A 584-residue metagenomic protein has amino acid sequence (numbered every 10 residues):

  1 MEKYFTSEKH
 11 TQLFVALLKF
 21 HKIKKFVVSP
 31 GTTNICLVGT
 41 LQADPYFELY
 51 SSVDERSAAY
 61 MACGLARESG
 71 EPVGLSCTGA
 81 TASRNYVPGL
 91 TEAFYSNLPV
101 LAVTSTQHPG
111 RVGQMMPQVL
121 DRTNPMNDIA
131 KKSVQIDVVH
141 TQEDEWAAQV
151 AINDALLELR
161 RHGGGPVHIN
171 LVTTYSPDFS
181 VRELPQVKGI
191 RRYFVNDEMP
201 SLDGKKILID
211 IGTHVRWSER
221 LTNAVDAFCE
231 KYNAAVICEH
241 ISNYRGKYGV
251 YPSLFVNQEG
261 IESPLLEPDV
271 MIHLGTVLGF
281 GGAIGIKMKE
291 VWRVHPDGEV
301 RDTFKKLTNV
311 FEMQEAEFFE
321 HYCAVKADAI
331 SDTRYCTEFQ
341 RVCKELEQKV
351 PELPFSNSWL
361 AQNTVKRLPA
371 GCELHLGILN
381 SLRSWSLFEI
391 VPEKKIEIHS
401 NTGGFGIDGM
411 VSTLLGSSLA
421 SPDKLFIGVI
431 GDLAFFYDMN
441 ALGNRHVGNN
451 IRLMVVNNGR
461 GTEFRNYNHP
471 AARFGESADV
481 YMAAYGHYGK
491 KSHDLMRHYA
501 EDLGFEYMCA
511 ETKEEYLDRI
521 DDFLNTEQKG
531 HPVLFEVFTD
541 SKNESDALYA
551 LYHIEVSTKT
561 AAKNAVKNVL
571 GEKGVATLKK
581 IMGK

Functional and structural regions predicted by a protein language model:
M1-F5, I286-L382, Y499, G504-F505 (+2 more regions): Phosphate/pyrophosphate-binding active-site segments
F5-T91: N-terminal cofactor/phosphate-binding cores enriched in small/glycine residues, especially glycine-rich loops such as
T11-F14, K19-K22, S29-T33, L37-Q42 (+1 more regions): Active-site diphosphate/adenylate-binding microenvironment
K25, E68-C77, S83-N85, A93-V100 (+4 more regions): Structural signature of the thiamine diphosphate
T40-D44, M61-P72, V87-A102, G285 (+3 more regions): Alpha-helix C-terminal capping segments
N85, I211-W292, V300, E393-D423 (+2 more regions): Glycine-rich, anion-gripping cofactor-binding loops and their flanking helix/strand elements in enzyme active sites
V103, G110-T123, N127, E389-K584: Thiamine diphosphate
T104-I152, C238-Q340, R445-H446: Glycine-rich, acidic loop regions that bind phosphate or pyrophosphate groups
